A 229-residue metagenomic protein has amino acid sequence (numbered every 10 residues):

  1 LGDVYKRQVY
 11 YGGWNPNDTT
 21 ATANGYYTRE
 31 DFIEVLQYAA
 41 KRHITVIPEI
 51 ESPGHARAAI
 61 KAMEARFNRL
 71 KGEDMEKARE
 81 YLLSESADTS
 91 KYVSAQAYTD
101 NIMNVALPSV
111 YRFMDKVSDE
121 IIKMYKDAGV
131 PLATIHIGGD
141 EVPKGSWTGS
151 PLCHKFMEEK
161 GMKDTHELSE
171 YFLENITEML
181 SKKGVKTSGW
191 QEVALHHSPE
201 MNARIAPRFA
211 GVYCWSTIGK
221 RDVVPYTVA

Functional and structural regions predicted by a protein language model:
L1-Y5: Short, small-residue-biased leader/transition segments that mark boundaries at the very start of proteins
K6-T22, G54-D115: Active-site-adjacent "subsite" loops/lids of carbohydrate-active enzymes
Y11-A59: Acidic/aromatic-lined carbohydrate-recognition and catalytic surfaces of CAZymes acting on diverse glycans
Y26-D31, F113, L168-F172, S216-G219: Short, glycine/acidic-rich beta->alpha junctions
I33, A40, S181, T227-A229: Anion (oxyanion) recognition and catalysis
S52, S86-A87, D140-P143: Short glycine-enriched loops at secondary-structure junctions
A56, M63, S188-V228: Substrate-binding cleft/loops of secretory-pathway carbohydrate-active enzymes
S94, Y98-F209: Active-site neighborhood of glycoside hydrolase catalytic domains
